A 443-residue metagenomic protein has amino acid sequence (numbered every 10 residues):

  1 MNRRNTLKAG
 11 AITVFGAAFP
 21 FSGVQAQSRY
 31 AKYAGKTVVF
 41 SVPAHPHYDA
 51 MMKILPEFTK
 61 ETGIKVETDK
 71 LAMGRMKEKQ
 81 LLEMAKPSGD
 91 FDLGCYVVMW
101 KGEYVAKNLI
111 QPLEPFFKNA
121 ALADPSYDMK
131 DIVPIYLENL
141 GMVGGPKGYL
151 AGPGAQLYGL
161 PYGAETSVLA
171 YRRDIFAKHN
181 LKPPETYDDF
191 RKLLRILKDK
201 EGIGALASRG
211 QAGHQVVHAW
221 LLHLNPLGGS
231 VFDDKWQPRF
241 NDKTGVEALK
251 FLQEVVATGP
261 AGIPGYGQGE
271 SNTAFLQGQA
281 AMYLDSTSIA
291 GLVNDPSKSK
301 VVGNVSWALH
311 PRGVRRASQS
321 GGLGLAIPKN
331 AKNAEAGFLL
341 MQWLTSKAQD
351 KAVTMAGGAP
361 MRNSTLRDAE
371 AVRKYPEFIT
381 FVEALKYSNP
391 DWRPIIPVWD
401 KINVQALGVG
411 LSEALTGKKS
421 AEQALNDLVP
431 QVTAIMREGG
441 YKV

Functional and structural regions predicted by a protein language model:
N5-Q25: N-terminal export signals
Q27, K130, G152, V305-L309 (+4 more regions): Long, aromatic- and glycine/proline-rich binding clefts that accommodate carbohydrate-like moieties
S28-K32, W100-T166, S306, R373-K374: Hinge/lid segment of periplasmic solute-binding proteins
R29, H45-K65, L407, L425: Short, polar/charged alpha-helical segment
K32-G35, E114-I135, L206, G210 (+6 more regions): Short, solvent-exposed loop/beta-turn-alpha elements that line the ligand-binding surface or hinge of extracytoplasmic
K53-N139, K178-E185, A274, A281-M282 (+2 more regions): Extracytoplasmic "Venus flytrap"/periplasmic binding protein-like
G141-Y162, S167-L169, R191-P238, A280: Extracytoplasmic/periplasmic solute-binding protein
L193-K200, D234-P264, S306, H310 (+1 more regions): Glycine-centered hinge/linker elements that transmit conformational signals in sensory and ligand-binding systems
